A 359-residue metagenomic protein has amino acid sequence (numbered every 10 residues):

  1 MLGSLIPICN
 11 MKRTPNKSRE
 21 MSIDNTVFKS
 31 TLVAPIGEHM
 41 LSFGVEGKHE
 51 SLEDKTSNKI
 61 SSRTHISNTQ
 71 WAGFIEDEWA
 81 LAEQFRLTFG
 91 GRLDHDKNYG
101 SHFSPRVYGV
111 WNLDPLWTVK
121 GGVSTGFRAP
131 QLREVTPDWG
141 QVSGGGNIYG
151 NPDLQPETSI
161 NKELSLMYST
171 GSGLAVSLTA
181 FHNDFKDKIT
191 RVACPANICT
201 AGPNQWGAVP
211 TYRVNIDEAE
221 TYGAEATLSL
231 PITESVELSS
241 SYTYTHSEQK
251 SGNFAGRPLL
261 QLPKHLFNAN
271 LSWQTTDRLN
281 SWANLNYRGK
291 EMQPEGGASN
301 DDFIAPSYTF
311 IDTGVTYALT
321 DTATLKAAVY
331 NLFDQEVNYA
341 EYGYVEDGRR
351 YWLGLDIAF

Functional and structural regions predicted by a protein language model:
M1-S101, V110-D114, L174-F181, S229-P231 (+1 more regions): Face-selective signature of the C-terminal outer-membrane beta-barrel domain
R13-R19, V27, T56-T64, G90-H95 (+7 more regions): Extracellular loop and loop/strand-boundary signature of outer-membrane beta-barrel proteins
S22-T26, S67-W71, S101-F103, T158-K162 (+4 more regions): Residues that define the transmembrane beta-barrel architecture of outer-membrane proteins
N25-T31, I66, A72-F74, N151 (+4 more regions): Outer membrane beta-barrel strand-and-loop segments of large Gram-negative receptors, especially TonB-dependent
G37-L41, E83-L87, F103, P115-W117 (+8 more regions): Outer-envelope beta-barrel architecture signal
R63, K97-H102, W111, L116-K162 (+4 more regions): Surface-exposed extracellular loop regions of Gram-negative outer-membrane beta-barrel proteins, predominantly
A80-L87, S177, F181-D184, Q205-E295 (+2 more regions): Gram-negative outer-membrane beta-barrel transporters
V110, D347-F359: Outer-membrane beta-barrel "beta-signal"
